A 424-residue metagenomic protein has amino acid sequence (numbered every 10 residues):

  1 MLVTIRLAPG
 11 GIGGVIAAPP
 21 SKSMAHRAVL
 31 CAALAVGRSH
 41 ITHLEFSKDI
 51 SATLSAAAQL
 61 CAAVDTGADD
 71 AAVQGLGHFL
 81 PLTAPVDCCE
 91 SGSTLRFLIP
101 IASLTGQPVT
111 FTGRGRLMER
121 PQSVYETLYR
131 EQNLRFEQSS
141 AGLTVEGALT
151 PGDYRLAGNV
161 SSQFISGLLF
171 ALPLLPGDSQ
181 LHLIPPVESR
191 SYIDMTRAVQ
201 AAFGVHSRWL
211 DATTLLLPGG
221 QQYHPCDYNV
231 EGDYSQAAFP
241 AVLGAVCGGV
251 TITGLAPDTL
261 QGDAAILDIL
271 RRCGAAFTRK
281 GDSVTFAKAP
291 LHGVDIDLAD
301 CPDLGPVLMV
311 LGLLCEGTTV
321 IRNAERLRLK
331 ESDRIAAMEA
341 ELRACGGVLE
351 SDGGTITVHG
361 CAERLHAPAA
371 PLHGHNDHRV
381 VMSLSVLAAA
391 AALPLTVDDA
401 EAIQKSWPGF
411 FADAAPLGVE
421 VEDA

Functional and structural regions predicted by a protein language model:
M1-A424: Short, structured segments at the rim of ligand-binding sites
